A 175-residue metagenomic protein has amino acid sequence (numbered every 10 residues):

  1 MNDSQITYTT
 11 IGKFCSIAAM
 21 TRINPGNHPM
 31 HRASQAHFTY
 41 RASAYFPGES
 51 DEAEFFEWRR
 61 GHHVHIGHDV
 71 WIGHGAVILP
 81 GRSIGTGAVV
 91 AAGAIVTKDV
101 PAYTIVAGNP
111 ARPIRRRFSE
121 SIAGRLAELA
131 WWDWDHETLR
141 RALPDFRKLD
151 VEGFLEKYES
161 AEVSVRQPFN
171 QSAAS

Functional and structural regions predicted by a protein language model:
M1-R82: Flexible, glycine/small-residue-enriched loop-and-beta-strand segment within the central core of proteins
N27-P29, V100, R116-R117: Conserved catalytic-core motifs of eukaryotic protein kinase domains, centered on the activation segment
E57, H62, A130, D135-P144 (+1 more regions): Leloir-type glycosyltransferase catalytic cores
D69, G87, T104: Catalytic-loop signature of eukaryotic-like protein kinases
G85-A91, I95: A generic "structured core" feature
T104, R112-R125: Conserved beta-strand-loop-alpha-helix hinge in the C-terminal portion of ABC ATPase nucleotide-binding domains
F146-S175: C-terminal amphipathic helix plus adjacent low-complexity, charged tail appended to glycosyltransferase catalytic
